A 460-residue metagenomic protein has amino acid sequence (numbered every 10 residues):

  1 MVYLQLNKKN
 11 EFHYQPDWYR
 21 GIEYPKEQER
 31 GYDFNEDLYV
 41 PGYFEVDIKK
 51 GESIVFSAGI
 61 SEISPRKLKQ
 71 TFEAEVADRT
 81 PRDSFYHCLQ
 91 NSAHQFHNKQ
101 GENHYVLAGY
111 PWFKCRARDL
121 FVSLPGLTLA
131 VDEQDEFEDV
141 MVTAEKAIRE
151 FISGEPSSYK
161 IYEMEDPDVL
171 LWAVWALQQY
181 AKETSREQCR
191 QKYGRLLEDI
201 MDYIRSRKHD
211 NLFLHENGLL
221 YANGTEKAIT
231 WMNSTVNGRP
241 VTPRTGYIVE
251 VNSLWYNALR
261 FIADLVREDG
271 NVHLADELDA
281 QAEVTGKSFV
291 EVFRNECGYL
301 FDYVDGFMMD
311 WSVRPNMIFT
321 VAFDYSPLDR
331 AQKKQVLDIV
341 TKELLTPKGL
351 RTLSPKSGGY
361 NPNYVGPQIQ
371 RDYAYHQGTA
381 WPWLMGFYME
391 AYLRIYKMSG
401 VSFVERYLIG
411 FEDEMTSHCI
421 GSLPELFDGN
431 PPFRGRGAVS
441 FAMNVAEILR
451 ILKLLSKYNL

Functional and structural regions predicted by a protein language model:
M1-L460: Acidic, mature catalytic/reactive cores of soluble proteins
